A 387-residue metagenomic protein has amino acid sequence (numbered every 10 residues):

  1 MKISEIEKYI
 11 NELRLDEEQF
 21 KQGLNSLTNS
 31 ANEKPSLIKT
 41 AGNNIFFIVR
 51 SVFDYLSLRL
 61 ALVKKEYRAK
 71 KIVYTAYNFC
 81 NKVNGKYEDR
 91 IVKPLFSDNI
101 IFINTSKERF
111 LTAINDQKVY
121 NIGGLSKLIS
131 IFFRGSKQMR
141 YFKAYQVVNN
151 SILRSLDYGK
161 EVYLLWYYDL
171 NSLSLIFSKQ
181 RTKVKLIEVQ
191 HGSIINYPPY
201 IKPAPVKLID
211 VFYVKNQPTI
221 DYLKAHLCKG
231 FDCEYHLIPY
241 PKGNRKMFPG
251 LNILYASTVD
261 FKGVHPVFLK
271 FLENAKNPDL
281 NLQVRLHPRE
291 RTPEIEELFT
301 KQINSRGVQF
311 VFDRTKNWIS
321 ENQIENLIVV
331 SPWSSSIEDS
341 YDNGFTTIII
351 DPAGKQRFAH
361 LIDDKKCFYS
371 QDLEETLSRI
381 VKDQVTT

Functional and structural regions predicted by a protein language model:
M1-T387: Catalytic-core helical/loop segments in enzymes performing group transfer/polymerization on anionic/lipid-linked
